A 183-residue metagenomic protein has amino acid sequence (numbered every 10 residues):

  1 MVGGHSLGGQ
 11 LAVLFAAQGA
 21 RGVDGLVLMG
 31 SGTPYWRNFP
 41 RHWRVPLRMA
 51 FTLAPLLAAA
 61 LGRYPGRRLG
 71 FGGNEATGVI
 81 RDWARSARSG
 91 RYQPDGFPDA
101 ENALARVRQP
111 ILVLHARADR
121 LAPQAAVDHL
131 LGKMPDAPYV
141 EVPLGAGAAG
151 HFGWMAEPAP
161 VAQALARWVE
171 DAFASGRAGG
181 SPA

Functional and structural regions predicted by a protein language model:
V2-G4, M29: Short beta-strand immediately N-terminal to the catalytic nucleophile in serine-hydrolase-like folds
G4-G9, A116: Conserved alpha/beta-hydrolase "nucleophile elbow" surrounding the catalytic nucleophile
G9-A20, L26, G30: Short glycine-enriched nucleophile-adjacent loop and the immediately C-terminal alpha-helix near the catalytic center
S31-P98, A137, P143-L144, A148-H151: The alpha/beta-hydrolase serine catalytic core
F97-R106: The feature captures the conserved acid-bearing segment of alpha/beta-hydrolase catalytic domains
V107, V113-H115, D119: Short beta-strand/loop motif that positions the catalytic acidic residue of the alpha/beta-hydrolase fold
P123-K133: Short alpha-helix in the alpha/beta-hydrolase fold that links the catalytic acid
V140-A183: Catalytic active-site module of serine/aspartate enzymes centered on a nucleophile-bearing elbow/loop
